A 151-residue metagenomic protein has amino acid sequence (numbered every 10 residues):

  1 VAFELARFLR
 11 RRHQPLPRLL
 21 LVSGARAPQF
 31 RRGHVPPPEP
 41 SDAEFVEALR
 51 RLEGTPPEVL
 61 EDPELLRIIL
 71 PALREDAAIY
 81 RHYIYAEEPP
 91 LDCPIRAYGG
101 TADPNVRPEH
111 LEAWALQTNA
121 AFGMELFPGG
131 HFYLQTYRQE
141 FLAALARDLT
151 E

Functional and structural regions predicted by a protein language model:
F3, R7-E47: Flexible "cap/lid" loop of the alpha/beta hydrolase fold
L70-E88: Active-site nucleophile elbow and catalytic-triad environment of alpha/beta-hydrolase enzymes
P89-I95, T118-A121: Short, proline-enriched alpha-helix->beta-strand connector loops that line the catalytic pocket of alpha/beta-hydrolase
A97-G99: Short beta-strand/loop motif that positions the catalytic acidic residue of the alpha/beta-hydrolase fold
A102-V106, F132: Acidic catalytic loop of the alpha/beta-hydrolase fold
R107-L116: Short alpha-helix in the alpha/beta-hydrolase fold that links the catalytic acid
G129-Q139: Catalytic histidine-centered segment of alpha/beta-hydrolase-like enzymes
